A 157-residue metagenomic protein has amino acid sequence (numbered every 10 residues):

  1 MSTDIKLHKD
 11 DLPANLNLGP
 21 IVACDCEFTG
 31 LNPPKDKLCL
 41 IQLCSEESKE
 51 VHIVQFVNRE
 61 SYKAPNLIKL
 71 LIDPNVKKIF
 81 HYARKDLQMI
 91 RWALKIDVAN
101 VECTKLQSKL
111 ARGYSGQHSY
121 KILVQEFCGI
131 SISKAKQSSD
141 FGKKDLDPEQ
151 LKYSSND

Functional and structural regions predicted by a protein language model:
M1-I122: Conserved RNase H-like, two-metal-ion catalytic cores of nucleic-acid enzymes
H118-I132: A polyampholytic, Gly/Pro-enriched intrinsically disordered region
S131-D157: Acidic, Mg2+-coordinating catalytic module of metal-dependent nucleases/exonucleases that use a two-metal-ion mechanism
